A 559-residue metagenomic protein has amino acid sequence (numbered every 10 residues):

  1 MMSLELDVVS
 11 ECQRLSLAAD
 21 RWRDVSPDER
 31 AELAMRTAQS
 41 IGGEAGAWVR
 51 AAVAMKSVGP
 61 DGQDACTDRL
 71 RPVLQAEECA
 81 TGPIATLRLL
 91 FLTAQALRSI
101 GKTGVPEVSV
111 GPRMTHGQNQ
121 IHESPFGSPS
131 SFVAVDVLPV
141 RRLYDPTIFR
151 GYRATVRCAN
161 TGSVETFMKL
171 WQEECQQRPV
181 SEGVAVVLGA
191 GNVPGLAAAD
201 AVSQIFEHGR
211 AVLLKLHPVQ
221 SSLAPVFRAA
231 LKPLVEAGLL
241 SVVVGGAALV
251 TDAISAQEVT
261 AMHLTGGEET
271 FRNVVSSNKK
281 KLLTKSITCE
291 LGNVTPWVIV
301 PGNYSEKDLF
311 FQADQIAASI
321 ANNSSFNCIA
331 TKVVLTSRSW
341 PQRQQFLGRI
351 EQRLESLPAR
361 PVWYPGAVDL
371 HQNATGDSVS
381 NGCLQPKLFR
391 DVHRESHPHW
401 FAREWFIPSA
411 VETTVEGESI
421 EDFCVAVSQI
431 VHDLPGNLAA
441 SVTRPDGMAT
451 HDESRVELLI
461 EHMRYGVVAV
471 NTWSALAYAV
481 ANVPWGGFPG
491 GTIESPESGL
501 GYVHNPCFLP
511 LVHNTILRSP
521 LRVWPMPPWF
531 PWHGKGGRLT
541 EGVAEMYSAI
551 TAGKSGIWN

Functional and structural regions predicted by a protein language model:
M1-F167, S203-Q204, L216-S221, A230-V235 (+2 more regions): N-terminal Rossmann-like NAD(P)+-binding subdomain of aldehyde/semialdehyde dehydrogenases
M2-V9, R14-R36, V186, V259 (+5 more regions): Conserved C-terminal structural/oligomerization subdomain of aldehyde/semialdehyde dehydrogenase
R36, A211, P218-S221, R228-L239 (+5 more regions): ALDH superfamily catalytic-core signature
R50-P72, E207, G292-V294, N327-A330 (+3 more regions): Short acidic (Asp/Glu) and glycine-rich catalytic loops that position anionic groups and cofactors
W171-A248: Secondary-structure-rich domain cores
G189, L216-P218, V244, G266 (+6 more regions): Active-site proximal loops enriched in glycine and acidic residues that flank catalytic Cys/His/Asp and coordinate
A197-A199, L223-F227, D252-I254, V274-V275 (+2 more regions): A short acidic (Asp/Glu
S203-Q204, A253, I430, L459: Hydrophobic/aromatic ligand-binding patch that stacks against planar heteroaromatic rings of cofactors or nucleotides
